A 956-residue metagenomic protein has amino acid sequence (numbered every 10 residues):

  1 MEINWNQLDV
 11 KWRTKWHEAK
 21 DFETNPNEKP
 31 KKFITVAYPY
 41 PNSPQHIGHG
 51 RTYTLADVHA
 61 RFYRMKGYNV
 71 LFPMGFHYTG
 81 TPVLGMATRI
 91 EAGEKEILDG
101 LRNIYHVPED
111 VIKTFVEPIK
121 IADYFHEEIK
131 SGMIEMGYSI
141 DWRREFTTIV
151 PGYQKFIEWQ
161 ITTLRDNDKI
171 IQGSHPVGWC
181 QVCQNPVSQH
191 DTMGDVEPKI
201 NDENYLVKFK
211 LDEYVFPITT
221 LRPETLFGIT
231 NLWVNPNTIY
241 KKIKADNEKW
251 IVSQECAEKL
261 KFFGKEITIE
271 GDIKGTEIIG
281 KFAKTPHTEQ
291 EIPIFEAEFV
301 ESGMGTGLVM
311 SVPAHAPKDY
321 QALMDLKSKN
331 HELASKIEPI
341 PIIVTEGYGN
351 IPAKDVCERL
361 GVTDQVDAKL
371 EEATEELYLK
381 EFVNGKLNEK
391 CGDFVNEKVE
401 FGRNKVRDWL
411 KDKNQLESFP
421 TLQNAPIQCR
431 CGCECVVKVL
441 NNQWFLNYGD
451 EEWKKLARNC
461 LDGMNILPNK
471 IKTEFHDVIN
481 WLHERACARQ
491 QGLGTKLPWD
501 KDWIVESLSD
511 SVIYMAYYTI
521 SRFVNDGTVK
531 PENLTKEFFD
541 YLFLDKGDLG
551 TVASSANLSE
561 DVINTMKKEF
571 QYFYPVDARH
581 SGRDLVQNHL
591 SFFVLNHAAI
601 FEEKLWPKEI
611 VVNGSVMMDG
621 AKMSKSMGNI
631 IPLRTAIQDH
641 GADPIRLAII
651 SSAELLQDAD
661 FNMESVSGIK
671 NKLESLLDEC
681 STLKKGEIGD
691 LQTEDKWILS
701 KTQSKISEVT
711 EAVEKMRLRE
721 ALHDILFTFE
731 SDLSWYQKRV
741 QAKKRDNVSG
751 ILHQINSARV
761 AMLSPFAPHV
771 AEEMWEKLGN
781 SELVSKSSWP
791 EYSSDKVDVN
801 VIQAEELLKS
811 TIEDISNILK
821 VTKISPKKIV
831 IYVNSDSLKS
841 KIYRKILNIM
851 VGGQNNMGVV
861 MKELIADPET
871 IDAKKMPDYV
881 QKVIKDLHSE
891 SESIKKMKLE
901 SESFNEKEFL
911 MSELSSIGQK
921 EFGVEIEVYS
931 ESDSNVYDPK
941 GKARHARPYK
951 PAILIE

Functional and structural regions predicted by a protein language model:
M1, A37-Q45, V111-F115, I140-T147 (+12 more regions): Glycine- and acidic
M1-K249, V312-H315, A322, E332-E375 (+12 more regions): N-terminal, positively charged nucleic-acid-binding surface of large information/translation enzymes
H77, D191-V196, G689-T710, H723-F727 (+1 more regions): Acidic, turn-prone loop/beta-hairpin segments
I129, F156, C431-E434, L482-R489 (+4 more regions): Core structural elements
K208, T219, K284-H287, E291-M304 (+4 more regions): Alpha-helical recognition segments enriched in aromatics with Gly/Pro capping that present substrate-recognition
P223-L308: Protease-associated
H315, M324-I343, G347-N350, K411 (+5 more regions): Catalytic adenosine-cofactor/nucleotide-binding cores of aminoacyl-tRNA synthetases and other
M663, S667, N747, E782-E956: C-terminal low-complexity, glycine/proline- and small-hydrophobic-enriched intrinsically disordered tails that act as
